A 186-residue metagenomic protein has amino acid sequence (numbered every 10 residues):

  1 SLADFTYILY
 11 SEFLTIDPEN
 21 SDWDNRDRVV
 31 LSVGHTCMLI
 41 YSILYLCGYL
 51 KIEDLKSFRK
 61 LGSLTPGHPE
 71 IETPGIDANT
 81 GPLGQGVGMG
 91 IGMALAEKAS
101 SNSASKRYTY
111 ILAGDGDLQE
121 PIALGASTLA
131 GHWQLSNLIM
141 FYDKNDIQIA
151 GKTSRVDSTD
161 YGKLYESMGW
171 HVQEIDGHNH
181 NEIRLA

Functional and structural regions predicted by a protein language model:
S1-W133: Cofactor-binding active-site loop characterized by glycine-rich and histidine/acidic residues
V33, A113, Y142-K144, D176: Glycine-rich, histidine-containing beta strand-loop boundary motifs that form or position
M38, L118-E120, I147-I149, N181-I183: Flexible loop/turn segments at secondary-structure boundaries
D54, M140, Q173-I175: Residue-level detector of family-conserved "landmark" positions at structurally sensitive sites
H68-G75, K106-T109, I139-I147, K163-W170: Gly-rich Lys/Arg/Thr-decorated short loops/hinges at beta-loop-alpha junctions or inter-strand turns that position
D77-T80, A130-D157: A short, conserved beta-to-alpha structural element at the edge of catalytic cores that scaffolds binding
N102-R107, T153-A186: Conserved thiamine diphosphate
